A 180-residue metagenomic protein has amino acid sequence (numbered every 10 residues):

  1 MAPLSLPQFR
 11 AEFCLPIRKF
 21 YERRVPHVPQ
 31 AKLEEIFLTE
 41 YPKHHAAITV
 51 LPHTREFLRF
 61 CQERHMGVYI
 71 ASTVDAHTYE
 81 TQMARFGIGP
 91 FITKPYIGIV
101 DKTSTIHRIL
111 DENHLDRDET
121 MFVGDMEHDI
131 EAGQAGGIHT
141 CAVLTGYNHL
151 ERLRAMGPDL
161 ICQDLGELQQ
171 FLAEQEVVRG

Functional and structural regions predicted by a protein language model:
M1-A11, R23-H27, H149: Active-site neighborhood of HAD-like aspartate-dependent phosphohydrolases
P7-F9, I88-K102: A short, structured active-site edge motif that brings together acidic residues
A11-P42, P52, F60-Q62: A metal-dependent, Asp-based hydrolase signature
P42-I70, H77-E80: Short, acidic loop-to-helix structural element flanking the phosphoryl-transfer center in phosphate-processing enzymes
G89-T93, D116, C162: Conserved H-loop
Y96-G98, L160-D164: Short acidic-hydrophobic, aromatic-tinged amphipathic segments that line or gate anion-handling sites
S104-I130: Conserved Lys-Pro-Asp/Glu-containing loop-to-beta segment of HAD-superfamily phosphomonoesterases, centered on
M121-L160: Acidic, Mg2+-coordinating phosphoryl-transfer loop and its flanking beta/alpha structural elements, shared across
